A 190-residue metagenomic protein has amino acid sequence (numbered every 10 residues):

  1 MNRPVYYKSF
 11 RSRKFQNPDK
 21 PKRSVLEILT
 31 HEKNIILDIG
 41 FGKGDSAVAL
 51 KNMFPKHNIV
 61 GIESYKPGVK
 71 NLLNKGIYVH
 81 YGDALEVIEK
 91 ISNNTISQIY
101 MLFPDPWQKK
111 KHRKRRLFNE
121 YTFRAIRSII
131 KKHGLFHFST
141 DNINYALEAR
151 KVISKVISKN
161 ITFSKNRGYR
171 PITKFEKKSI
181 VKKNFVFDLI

Functional and structural regions predicted by a protein language model:
M1-I35, D45-N52: S-adenosyl-L-methionine
I36-E89: SAM cofactor-binding core of SAM-dependent methyltransferases, primarily the Rossmann-like beta-alpha-beta module
K66-P67, P106-W107, D141-A146: Short "lid" loop at the C-terminus of a central beta-strand within the Rossmann-like core of SAM-dependent
K90-Q98: A short acidic, Gly/Pro-enriched loop at the edge of an enzyme's catalytic core that lines a small-molecule cofactor
Q98-R116: A short SAM/SAH-binding and catalytic strip from SAM-dependent methyltransferases
F118-K132: A short glycine-rich, Lys/Arg-flanked "PGG" loop and its adjoining helix->strand segment in the class I
H133-T140: Conserved beta-strand signature within the Rossmann-like core of class I S-adenosyl-L-methionine
Y145-I190: Class I S-adenosyl-L-methionine
